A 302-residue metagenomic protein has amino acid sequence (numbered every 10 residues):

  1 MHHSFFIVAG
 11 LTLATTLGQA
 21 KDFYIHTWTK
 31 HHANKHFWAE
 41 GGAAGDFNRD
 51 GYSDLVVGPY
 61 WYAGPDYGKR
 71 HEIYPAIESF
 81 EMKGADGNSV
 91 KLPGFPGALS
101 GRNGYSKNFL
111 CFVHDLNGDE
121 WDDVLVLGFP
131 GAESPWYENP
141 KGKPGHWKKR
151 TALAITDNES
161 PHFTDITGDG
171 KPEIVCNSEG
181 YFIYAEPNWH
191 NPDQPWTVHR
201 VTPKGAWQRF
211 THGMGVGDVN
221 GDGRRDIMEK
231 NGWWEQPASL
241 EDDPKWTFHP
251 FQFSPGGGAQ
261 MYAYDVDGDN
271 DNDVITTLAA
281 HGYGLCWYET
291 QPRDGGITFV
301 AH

Functional and structural regions predicted by a protein language model:
M1-H2, Q19: N-terminal leader/targeting signatures
S4-T15: Bacterial N-terminal signal peptides
Q19-H302: Beta-propeller-forming repeat regions
